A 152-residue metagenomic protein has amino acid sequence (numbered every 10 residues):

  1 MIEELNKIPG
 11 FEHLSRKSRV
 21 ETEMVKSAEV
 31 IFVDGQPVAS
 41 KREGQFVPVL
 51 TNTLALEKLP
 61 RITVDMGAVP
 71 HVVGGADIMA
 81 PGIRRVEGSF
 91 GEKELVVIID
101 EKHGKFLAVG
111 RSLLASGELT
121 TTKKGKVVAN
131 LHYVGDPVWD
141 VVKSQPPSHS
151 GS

Functional and structural regions predicted by a protein language model:
M1-A28, F32-R85, S89-E92, V96-S152: Beta-strand/loop-dominated core regions that host nucleotide or nucleotide-derived cofactor-binding catalytic loops
